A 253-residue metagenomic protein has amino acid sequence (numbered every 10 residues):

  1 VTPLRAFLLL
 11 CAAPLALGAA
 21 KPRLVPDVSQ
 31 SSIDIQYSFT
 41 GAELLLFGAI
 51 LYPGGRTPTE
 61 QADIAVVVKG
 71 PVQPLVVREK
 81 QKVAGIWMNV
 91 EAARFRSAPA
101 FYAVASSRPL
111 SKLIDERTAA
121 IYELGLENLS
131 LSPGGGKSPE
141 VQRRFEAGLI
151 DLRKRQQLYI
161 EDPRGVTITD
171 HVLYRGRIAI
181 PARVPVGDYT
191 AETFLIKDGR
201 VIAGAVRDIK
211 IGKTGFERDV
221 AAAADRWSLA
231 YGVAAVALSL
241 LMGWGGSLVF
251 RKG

Functional and structural regions predicted by a protein language model:
L9-A20: Hydrophobic h-region of N-terminal signal peptides that target proteins for export in Gram-negative bacteria
P22-S38: N-terminal edge beta-strand
A49, A65-A93: Membrane-embedded segments
I50-G54: Short solvent-exposed capping/turn motifs at the termini of beta-strands
K82-P185: Membrane-proximal low-complexity regions enriched in glycine and acidic/polar residues
A179, I202-Y231: Short, aromatic-rich amphipathic segments at membrane interfaces that lie adjacent to a transmembrane helix or signal
G187-T193: A short tyrosine-centered beta-strand micro-motif
S239-G253: Juxtamembrane interface at the cytosolic side of transmembrane helices
